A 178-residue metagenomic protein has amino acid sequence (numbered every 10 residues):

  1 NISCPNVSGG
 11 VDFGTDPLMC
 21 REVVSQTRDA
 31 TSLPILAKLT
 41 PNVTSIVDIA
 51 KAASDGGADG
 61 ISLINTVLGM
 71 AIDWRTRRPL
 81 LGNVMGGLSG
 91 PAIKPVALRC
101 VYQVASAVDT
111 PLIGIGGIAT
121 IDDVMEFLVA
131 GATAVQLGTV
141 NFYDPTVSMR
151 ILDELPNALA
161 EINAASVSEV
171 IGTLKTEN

Functional and structural regions predicted by a protein language model:
N1-I113, A119-L137: Alpha/beta enzyme core
L18, D48, D122, T146-M149 (+1 more regions): Generic alpha-helical secondary structure signal
I72-G86, L128, V140-A165: C-terminal helical cap(s) of enzyme catalytic domains, especially alpha/beta-barrels
K94, D153-N178: Extended, intrinsically disordered, low-complexity segments
I118-T120, F142-Y143: Short Gly/Pro-enriched loop/turn and capping motifs at secondary-structure junctions
